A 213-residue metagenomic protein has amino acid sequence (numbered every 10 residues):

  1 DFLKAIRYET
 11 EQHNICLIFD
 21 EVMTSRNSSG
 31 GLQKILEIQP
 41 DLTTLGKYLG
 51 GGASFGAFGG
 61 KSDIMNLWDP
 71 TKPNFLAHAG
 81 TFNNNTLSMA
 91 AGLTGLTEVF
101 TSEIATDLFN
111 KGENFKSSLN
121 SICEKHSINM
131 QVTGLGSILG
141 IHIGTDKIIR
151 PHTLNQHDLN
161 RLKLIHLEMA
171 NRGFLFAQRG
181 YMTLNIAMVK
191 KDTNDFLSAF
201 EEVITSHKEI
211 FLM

Functional and structural regions predicted by a protein language model:
D1-M213: Conserved N-terminal phosphate-binding loop of PLP-dependent enzymes in the Aspartate aminotransferase
